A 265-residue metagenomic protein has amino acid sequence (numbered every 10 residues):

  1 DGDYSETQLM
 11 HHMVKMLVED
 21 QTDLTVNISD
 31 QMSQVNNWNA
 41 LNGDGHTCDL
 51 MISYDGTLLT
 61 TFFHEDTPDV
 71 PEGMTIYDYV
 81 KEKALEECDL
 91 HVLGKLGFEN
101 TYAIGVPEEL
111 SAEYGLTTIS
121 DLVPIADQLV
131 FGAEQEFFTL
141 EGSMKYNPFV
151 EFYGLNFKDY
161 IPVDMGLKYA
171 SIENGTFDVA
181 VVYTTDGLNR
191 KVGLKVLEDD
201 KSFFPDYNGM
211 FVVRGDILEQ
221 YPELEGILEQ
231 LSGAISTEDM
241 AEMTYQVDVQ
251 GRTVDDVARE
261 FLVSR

Functional and structural regions predicted by a protein language model:
D1-N27, Q31, G97-Y169, R252-D255: Bilobed "Venus flytrap"/periplasmic-binding protein-like clamshell domains and structurally analogous long
Y4-E6, G56-T60, L110-A112, E136-L140 (+2 more regions): Solvent-exposed loop/turn segments at secondary-structure junctions within structured extracellular/periplasmic domains
L9-M10, V14-K15, M32-F63, T67-T75 (+1 more regions): N-terminal Sec/ER secretory leader and immediately downstream segment of secreted/extracellular precursors
M13-L17, V35-D49, H64, N147-F152 (+1 more regions): Short helices/loops that flank or line small-molecule/ion binding pockets
M32-Q34, G45-L59, I76, P107-E108 (+4 more regions): Beta->alpha turn/N-cap motifs
T61-L93, T176, L188-S202: Ligand-binding "clamshell"
T101-A112, N208-Y221: A bilobed periplasmic-binding-protein/Venus flytrap-type ligand-binding module shared by bacterial periplasmic
L140-G142, P148-L155, E223-R265: An extracytoplasmic/periplasmic, membrane-proximal ligand-sensing/linker region
